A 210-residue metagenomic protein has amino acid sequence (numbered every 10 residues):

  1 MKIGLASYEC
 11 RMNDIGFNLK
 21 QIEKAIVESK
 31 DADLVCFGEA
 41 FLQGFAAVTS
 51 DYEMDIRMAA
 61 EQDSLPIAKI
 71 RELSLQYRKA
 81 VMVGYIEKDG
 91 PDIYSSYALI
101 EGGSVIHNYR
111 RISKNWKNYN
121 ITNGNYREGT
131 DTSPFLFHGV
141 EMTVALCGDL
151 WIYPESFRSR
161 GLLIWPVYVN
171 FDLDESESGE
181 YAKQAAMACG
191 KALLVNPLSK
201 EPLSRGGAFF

Functional and structural regions predicted by a protein language model:
M1-E9: Short beta-strand segments enriched in small/hydrophobic residues
I3, N18, V27-E53, S74 (+4 more regions): Active-site beta-strand/loop signature of hydrolases that rely on acidic residues for catalysis
N13, F45-A46, L173: Glycine/Thr-rich phosphate-binding loops of Rossmann-like dinucleotide-binding domains
G16-V27, A68, Y153-F157: Amphipathic, non-transmembrane alpha-helical secondary structure
L19-K20, T49-Y52, S96-A98, S159 (+2 more regions): Short, glycine/charged-enriched secondary-structure capping and boundary segments
A59-A80, W151-F210: CN hydrolase (nitrilase-like) catalytic-core segments centered on the catalytic cysteine and neighboring Lys/Glu
Y85-I86, N196: Recurrent small/Gly-Pro-centered beta-turn motifs in extracellular repeat architectures
K88-G161, D174-G179: Active-site catalytic loop in hydrolytic enzyme cores
